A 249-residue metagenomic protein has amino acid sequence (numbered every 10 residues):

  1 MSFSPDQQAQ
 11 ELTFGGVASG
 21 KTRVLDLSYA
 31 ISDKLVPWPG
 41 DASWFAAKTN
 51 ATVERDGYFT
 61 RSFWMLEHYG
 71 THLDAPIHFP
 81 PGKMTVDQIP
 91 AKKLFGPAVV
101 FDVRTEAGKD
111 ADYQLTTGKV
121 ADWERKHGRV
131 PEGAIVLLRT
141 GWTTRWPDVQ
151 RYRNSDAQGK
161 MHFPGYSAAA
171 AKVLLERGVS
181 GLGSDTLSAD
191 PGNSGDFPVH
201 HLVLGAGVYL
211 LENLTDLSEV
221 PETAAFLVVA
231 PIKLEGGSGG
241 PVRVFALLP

Functional and structural regions predicted by a protein language model:
S2-P249: Active-/binding-site microenvironments in catalytic and ligand-binding cores
